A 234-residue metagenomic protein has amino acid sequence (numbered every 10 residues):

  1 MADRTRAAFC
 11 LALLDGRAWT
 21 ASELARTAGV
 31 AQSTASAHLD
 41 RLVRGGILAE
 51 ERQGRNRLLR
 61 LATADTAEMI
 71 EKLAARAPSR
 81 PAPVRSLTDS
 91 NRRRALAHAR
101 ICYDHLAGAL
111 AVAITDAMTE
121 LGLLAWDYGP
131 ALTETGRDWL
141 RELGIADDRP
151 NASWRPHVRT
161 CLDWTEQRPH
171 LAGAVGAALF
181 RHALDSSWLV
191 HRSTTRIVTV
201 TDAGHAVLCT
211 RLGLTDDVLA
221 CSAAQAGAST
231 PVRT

Functional and structural regions predicted by a protein language model:
D3, L13-G16, T63, G108-A109 (+2 more regions): Short helix-capping/hinge SLiMs at alpha-helix to coil transitions
D3-A31, R57-L58, A64, I101-C102: N-terminal helix-turn-helix DNA-binding core of bacterial DNA-binding proteins
L14-R17, S22-G29, R93, T215 (+1 more regions): Charged, alpha-helix-forming regions
A18-W19, L48, L124, L189: Conserved hydrophobic residue
A21-L48: Canonical helix-turn-helix DNA-binding module
V43-Q53, R57-R60, D127-Y128, R192-S193: Beta-hairpin "wing" of winged helix-turn-helix
L58-T88: Conserved segment of winged-helix/HTH DNA-binding domains
T88-T195, A203-L214: Mid-protein regulatory/catalytic core that forms ligand/cofactor-binding pockets and protein-protein interaction
